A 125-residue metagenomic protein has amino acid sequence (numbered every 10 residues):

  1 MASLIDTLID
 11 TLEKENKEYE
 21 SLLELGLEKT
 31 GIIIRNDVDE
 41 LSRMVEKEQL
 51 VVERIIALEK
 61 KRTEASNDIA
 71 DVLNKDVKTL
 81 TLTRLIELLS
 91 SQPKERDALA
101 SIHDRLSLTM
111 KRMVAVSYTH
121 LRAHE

Functional and structural regions predicted by a protein language model:
M1-I86, S90-S91: Extended, charge-rich alpha-helical scaffolding segments
T7, R105, A115: Short, conserved clusters of charged catalytic residues that mark active-site and nucleotide-handling motifs
V52-I55, M110, L121: Generic detection of long, well-ordered alpha-helical segments
L82-R112: Short, glycine/alanine-rich amphipathic alpha-helical segment that often forms an alpha-turn-alpha hairpin
R112-Y118: Heptad-repeat coiled-coil alpha-helices that serve as dimer/oligomer scaffolding interfaces in eukaryotic cytoskeletal
T119, A123-E125: Conserved small/polar residues in nucleotide/adenosyl-binding loops
